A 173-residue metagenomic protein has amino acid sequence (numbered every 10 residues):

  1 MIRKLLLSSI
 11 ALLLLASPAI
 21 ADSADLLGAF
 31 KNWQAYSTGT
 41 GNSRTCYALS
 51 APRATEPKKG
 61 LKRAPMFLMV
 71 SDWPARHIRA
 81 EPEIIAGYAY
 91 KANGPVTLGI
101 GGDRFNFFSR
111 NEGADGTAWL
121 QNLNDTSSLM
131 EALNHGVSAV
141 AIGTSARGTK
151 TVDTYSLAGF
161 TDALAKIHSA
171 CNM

Functional and structural regions predicted by a protein language model:
M1-S9: Bacterial N-terminal signal peptides that target proteins for export
L12-L13: Repetitive helical segments and hydrophobic/amphipathic motifs
A16-P18: N-terminal signal peptide c-region/cleavage motif recognized by signal peptidases
A21-M173: A generic "folded-domain core" signal
